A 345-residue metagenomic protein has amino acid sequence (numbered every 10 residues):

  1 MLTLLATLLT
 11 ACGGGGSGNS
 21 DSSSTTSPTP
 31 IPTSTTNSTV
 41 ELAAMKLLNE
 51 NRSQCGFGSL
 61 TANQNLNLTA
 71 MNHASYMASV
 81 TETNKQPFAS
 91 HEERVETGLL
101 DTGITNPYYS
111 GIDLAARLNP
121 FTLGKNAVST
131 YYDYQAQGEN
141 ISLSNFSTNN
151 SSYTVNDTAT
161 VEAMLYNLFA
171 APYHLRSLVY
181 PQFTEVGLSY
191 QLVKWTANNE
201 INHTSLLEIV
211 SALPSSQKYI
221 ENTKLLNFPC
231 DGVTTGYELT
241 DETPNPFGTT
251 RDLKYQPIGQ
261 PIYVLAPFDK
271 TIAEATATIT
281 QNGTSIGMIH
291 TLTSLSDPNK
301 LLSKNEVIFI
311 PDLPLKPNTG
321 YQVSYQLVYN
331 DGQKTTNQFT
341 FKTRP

Functional and structural regions predicted by a protein language model:
M1-T3: Sec-dependent signal peptide recognition, specifically the positively charged N-region followed immediately by
L8-A11: C-terminal motif of bacterial Sec signal peptides marking the signal peptidase cleavage site
G15-Q281, L302, E306, Q322-Y325: Functional surface patches built around histidine and acidic residues
Y263, F268-K270, P317, V328-P345: Extended, polar beta-sheet/loop recognition surfaces of beta-rich domains that mediate binding to diverse ligands
G287-N299: Solvent-exposed serine/threonine-rich low-complexity stretches and specific carbohydrate-binding patches
D297-S303, K316, D331-Q333: Short proline/glycine- and polar residue-rich coil/turn motifs
D312-T319: Surface-exposed, short loops/turns at beta-strand junctions within beta-sandwich domains
